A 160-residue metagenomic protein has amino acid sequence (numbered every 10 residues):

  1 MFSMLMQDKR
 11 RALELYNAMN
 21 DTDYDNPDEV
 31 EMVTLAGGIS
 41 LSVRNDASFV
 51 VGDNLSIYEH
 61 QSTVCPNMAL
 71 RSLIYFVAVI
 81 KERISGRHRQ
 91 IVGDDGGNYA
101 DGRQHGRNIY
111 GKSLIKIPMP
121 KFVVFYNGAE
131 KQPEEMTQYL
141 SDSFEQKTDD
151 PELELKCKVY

Functional and structural regions predicted by a protein language model:
M1-Y160: Conserved single-residue anchors adjacent to enzymatic active/cofactor-binding motifs
